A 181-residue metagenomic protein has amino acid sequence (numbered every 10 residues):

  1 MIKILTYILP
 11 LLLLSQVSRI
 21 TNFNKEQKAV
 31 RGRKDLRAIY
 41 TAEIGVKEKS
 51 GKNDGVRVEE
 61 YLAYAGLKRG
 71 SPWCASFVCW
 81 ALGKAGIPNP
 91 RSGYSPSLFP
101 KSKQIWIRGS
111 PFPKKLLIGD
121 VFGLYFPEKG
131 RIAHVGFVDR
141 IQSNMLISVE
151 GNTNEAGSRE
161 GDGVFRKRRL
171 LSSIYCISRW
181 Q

Functional and structural regions predicted by a protein language model:
M1-I4: Positively charged n-region of N-terminal signal peptides that target proteins for export
Y7-L12: Bacterial N-terminal signal peptides
L14, S18-I87: N-terminal capping segments
G32-A38, L67, P88-S158: ...with weaker cross-activation on analogous glycine-rich loops/strands in unrelated enzymes
V58, L98, V164: Short clusters of hydrophobic/aromatic residues that line enzyme substrate/ligand-binding pockets
V78-A81, V135-V138, V164: Hydrophobic aliphatic residue packing
S143-Q181: Active-site signature of cysteine proteases
